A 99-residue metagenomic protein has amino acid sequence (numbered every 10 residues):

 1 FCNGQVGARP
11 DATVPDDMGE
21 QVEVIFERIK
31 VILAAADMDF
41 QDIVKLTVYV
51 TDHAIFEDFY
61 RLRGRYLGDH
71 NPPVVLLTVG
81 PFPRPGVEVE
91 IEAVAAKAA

Functional and structural regions predicted by a protein language model:
F1-A99: Short, polar/acidic, helix-capping and beta-turn segments at strand->helix junctions that line the mouths
